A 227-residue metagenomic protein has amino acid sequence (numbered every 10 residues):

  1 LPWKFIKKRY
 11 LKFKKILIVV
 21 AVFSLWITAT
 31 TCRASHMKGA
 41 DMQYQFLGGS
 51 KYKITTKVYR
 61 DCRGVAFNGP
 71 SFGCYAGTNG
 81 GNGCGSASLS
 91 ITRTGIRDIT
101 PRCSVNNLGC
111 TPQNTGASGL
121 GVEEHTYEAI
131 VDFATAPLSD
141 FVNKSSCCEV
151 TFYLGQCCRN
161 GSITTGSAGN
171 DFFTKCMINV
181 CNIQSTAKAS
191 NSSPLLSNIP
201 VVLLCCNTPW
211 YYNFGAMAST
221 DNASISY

Functional and structural regions predicted by a protein language model:
L1-K38: Bacterial Sec-dependent N-terminal signal peptides
C32-Y227: Long, compositionally biased, intrinsically disordered segments
